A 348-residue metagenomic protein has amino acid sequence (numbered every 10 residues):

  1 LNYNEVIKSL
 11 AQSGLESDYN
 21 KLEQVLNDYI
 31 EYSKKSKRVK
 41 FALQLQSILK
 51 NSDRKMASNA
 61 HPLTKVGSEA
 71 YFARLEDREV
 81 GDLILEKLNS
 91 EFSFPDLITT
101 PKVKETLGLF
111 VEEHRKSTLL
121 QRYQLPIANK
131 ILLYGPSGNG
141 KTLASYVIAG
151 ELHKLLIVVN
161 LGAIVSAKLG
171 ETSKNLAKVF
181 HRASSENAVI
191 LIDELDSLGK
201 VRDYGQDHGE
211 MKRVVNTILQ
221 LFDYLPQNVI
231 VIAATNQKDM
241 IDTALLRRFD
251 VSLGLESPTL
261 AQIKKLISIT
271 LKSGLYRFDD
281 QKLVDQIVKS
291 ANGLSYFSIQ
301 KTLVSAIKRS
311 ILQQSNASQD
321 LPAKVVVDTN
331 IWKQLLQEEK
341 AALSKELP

Functional and structural regions predicted by a protein language model:
L1-F92, D96, L260-P348: C-terminal alpha-helical "lid" subdomain
I98, K102-T106, E112-Q281: Walker A/P-loop NTP-binding motif of AAA+ ATPase domains
